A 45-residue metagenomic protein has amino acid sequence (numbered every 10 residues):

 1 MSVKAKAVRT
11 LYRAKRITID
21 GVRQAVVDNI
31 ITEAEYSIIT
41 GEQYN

Functional and structural regions predicted by a protein language model:
M1-N45: Viral virion structural and adsorption modules
